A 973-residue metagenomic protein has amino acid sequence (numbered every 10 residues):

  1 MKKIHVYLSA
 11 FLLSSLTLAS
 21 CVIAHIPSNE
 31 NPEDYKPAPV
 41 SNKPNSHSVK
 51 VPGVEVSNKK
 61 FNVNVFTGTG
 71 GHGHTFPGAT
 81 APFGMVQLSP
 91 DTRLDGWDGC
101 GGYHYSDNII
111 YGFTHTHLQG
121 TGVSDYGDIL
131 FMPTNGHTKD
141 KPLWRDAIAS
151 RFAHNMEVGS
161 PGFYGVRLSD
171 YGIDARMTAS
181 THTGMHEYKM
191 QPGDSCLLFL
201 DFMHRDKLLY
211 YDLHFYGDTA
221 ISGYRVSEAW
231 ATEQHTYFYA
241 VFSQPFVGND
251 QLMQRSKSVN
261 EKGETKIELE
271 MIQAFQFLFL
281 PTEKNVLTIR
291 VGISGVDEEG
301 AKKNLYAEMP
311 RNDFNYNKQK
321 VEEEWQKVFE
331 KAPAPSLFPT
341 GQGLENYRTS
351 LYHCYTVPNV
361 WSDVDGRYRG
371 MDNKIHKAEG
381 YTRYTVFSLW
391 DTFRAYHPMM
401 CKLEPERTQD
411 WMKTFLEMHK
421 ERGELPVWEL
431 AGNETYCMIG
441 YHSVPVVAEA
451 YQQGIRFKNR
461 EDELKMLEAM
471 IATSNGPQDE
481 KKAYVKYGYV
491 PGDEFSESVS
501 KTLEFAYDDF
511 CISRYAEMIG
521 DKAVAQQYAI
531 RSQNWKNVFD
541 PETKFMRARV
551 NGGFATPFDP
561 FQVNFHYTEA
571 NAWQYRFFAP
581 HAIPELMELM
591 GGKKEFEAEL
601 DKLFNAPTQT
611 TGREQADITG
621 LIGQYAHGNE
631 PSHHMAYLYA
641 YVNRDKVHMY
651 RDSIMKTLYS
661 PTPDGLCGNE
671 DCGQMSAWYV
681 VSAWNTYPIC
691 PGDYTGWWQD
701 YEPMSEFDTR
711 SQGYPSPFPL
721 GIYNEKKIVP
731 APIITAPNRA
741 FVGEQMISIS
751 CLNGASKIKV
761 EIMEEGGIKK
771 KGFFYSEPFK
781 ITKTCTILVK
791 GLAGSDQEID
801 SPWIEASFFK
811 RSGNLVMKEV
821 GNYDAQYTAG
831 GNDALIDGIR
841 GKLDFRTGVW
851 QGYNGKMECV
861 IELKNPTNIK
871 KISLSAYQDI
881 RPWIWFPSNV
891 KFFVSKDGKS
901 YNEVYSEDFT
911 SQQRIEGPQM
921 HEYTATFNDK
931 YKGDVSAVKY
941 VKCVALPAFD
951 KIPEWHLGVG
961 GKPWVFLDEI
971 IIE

Functional and structural regions predicted by a protein language model:
M1-F11: Bacterial N-terminal signal peptides that target proteins for export
Y35-H397, C401-P445, Y451-L503, A516-N537 (+4 more regions): Accessory carbohydrate-recognition regions in carbohydrate-active enzymes
P192-D194, C751-K757, P866-I869, P887: Short proline/glycine-enriched turn/loop motifs at strand-loop junctions of beta-rich domains
R205, I762-I768, S895-S900: Change "in extracellular beta-sheet-rich domains … of secreted and cell-surface proteins" to "in beta-sheet-rich domains
G292-S294, K790-G794, L946-A948: Beta-strand-rich extracellular modules
R710-M857: Short, compositionally stereotyped local motifs that mark structural "simplifiers"
G841-Y905, F909-S911, Q919-E973: Aromatic, loop-rich ligand-recognition surfaces of beta-strand-rich domains
